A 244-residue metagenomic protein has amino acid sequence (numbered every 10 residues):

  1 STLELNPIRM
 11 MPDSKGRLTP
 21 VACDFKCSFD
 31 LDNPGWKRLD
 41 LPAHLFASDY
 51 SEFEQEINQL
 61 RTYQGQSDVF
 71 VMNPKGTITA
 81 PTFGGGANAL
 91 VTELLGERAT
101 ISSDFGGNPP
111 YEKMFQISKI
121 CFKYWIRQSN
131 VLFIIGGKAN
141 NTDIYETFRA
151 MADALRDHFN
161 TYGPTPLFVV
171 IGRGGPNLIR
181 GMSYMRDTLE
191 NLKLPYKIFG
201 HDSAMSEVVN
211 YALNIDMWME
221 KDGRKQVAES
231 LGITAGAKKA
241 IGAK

Functional and structural regions predicted by a protein language model:
S1-L5, R9-F133, Y145, R149 (+3 more regions): ATP-dependent carboxylate/acyl-activation modules
L132-G136, P166: Short beta-strands and strand-loop turn motifs
K138-T142: Short acidic, S/G/P-rich loop/turn micro-motifs used as interaction or catalytic elements
P166-R173: Short internal beta-strands
